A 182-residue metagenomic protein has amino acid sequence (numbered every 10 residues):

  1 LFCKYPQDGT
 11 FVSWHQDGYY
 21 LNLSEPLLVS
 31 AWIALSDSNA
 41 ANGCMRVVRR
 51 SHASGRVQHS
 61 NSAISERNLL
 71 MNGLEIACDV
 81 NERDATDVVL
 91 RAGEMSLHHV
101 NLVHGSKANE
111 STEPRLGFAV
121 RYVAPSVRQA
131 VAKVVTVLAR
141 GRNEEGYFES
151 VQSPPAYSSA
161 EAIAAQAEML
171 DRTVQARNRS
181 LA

Functional and structural regions predicted by a protein language model:
L1-V47: Conserved double-stranded beta-helix
P6, V48-G55, R115, R121-S126: Short edge-strand/loop segments of extracellular domains
Q16, L69-N81, T112-P114, A132-A139: Short, surface-exposed loop/helix-turn segments at secondary-structure junctions that function as lids/hinges flanking
D17-L28, R83-D84, L90-R91, E113-P114: A short beta-loop-beta micro-motif enriched in histidine and acidic residues
S30-A34, A85-D87, M95-L97, G117-A119: Conserved hydrophobic/aromatic beta-strand scaffold that supports enzyme active sites
S38-A41, S54-G55, P125-R128, A156: Short, acidic Gly/Pro/Ser/Thr-rich loop/turn segments
A40-K107: Double-stranded beta-helix
L102-A182: Non-heme Fe(II)/2-oxoglutarate
